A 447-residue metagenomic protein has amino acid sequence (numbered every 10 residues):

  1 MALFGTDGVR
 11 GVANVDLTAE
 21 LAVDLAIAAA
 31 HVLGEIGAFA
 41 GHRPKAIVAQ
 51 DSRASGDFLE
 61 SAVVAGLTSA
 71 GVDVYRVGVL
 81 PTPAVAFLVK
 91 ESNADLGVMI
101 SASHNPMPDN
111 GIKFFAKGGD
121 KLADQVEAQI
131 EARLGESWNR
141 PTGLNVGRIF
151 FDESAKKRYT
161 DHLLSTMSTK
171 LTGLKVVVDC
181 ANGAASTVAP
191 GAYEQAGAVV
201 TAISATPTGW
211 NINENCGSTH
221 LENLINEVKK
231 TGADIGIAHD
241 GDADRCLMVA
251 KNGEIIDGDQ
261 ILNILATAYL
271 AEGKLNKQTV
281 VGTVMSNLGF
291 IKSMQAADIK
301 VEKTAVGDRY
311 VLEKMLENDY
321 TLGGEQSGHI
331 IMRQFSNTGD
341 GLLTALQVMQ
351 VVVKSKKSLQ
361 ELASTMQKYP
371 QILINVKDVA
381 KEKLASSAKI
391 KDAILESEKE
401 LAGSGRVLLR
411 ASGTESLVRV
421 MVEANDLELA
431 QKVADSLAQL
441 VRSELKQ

Functional and structural regions predicted by a protein language model:
M1-A65, S69-A70, L96, I149-V176: An N-terminal, well-structured beta->alpha segment
F4-G5, V48, V74-V79, M99-I100 (+8 more regions): General beta-strand structural signal in soluble alpha/beta enzymes
V12, N110-T231: Gly/Ser/Thr-enriched, mixed-charge loops and adjacent short helices that form phosphate/oxyanion-binding elements
E35, F39, K45-D109, G191-V249: N-terminal small/polar loop signature for handling phosphorylated ligands or for N-terminal nucleophile
V48-D51, V178-C180, A250, Q334 (+1 more regions): Short glycine-centered, acidic/aromatic-flanked micro-motifs in structured strand/loop junctions that mark active-site
A128-T160, S165, K251-G323, I331: Proline/glycine-rich low-complexity loops and linkers
I235, E272-Q447: Phosphate-binding and adjacent anionic-ligand microenvironments
